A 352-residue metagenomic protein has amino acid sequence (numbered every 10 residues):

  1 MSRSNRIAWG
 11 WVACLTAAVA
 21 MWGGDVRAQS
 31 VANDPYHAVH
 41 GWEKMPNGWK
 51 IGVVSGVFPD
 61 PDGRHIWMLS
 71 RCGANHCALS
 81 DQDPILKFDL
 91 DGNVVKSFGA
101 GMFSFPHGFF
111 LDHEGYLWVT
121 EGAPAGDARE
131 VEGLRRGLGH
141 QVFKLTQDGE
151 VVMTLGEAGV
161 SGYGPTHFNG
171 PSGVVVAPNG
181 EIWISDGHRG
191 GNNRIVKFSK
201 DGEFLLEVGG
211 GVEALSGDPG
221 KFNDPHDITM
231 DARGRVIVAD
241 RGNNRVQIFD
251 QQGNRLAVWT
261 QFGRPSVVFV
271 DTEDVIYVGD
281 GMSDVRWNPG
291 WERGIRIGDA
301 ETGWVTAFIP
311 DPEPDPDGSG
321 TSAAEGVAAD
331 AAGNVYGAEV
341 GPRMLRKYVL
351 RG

Functional and structural regions predicted by a protein language model:
V26-H40: Blade/loop signatures of beta-propeller domains
H40-D81: Beta-strand-rich domains and repeat architectures in extracellular enzymes and scaffolds, especially beta-propellers
G48-D62, G101-Y116, A125, Q141 (+5 more regions): Beta-rich, blade/repeat-based domains predominating in secreted/periplasmic proteins but also intracellular
M68-L69, V119-T120, I184-S185, V238-A239 (+2 more regions): Residue position within the beta-strands of beta-propeller blades
R71, G122-P124, G187-G190, R233 (+3 more regions): Short loop/turn segments immediately following the C-termini of beta-strands
Q82-L86, H140-F143, N193-V196, R245-Q247 (+2 more regions): A short loop-to-beta-strand structural motif that recurs across blades of beta-propeller domains
F88-N93, T146-E150, S199-E203, D250-N254 (+2 more regions): Short loop/turn segments that connect beta-strands within beta-propeller blades
S322-G352: Blade-level signature of beta-propeller repeat domains, shared across WD40, Kelch, NHL, RCC1 and BNR/Asp-box propellers
